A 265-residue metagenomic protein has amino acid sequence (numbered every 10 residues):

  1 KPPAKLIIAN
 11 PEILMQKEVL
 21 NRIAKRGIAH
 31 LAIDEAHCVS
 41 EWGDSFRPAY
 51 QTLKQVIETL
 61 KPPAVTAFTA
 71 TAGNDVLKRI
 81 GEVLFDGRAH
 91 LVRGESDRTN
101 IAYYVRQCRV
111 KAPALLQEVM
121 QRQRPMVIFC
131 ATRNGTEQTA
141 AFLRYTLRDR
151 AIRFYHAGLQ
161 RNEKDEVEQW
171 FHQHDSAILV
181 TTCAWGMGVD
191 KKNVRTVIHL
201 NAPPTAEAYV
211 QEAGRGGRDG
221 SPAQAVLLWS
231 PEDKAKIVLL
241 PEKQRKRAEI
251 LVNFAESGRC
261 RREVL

Functional and structural regions predicted by a protein language model:
K1-K246: Helicase motor core with emphasis on the C-terminal RecA-like subdomain
E242-V264: C-terminal accessory/connector segments of nucleic-acid motor ATPases
